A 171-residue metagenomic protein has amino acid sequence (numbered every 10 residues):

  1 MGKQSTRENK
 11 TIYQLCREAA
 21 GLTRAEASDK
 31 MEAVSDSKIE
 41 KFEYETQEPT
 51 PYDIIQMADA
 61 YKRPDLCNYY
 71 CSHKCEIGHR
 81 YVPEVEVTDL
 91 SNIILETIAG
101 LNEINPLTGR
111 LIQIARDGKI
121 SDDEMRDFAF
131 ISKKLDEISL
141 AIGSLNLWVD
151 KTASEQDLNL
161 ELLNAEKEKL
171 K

Functional and structural regions predicted by a protein language model:
M1-A20: A short, Lys/Arg-rich alpha-helix, primarily the initiator
A19-K41: Short alpha-helical DNA-recognition segment
M31, F42-E43, D53, Y61: DNA major-groove recognition helix of helix-turn-helix
Y52-Y70: DNA major-groove recognition helix of helix-turn-helix/homeodomain DNA-binding modules
I55, L95-N105, A129-G143: Generic structural signal for well-ordered, non-transmembrane alpha-helical segments in soluble/cytosolic regions
Y70-A99, T152-K171: Short, charged recognition helix plus adjacent turn of helix-turn-helix-like nucleic-acid-binding domains
V85-D89, P106-D127: Acidic, glycine-anchored loop motifs typical of Ca2+
